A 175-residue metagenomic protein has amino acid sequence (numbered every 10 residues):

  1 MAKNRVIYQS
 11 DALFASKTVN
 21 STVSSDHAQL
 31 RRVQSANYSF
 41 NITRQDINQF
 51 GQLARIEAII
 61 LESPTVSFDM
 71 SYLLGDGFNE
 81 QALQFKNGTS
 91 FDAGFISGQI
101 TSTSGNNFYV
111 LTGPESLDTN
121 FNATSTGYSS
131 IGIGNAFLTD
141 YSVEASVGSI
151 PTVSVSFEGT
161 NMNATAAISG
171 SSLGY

Functional and structural regions predicted by a protein language model:
M1-Y175: Signature of extracytoplasmic/envelope-associated structural regions
